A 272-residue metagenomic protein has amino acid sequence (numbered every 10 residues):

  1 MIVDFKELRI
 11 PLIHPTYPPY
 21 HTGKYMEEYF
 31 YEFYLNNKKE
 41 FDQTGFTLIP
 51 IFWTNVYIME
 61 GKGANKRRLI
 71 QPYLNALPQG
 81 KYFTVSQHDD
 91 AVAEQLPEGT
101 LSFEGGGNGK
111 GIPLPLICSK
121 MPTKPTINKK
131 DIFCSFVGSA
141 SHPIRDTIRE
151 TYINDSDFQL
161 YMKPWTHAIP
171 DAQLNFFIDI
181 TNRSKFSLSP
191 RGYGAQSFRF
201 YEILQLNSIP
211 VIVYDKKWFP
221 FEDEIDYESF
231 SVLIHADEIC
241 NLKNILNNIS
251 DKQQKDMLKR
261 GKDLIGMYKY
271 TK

Functional and structural regions predicted by a protein language model:
M1-Y201, Q205-L206, I212-I234, C240 (+2 more regions): Nucleotide-sugar donor-binding catalytic core of glycosyltransferases
N244-I245: C-terminal helix of von Willebrand factor
